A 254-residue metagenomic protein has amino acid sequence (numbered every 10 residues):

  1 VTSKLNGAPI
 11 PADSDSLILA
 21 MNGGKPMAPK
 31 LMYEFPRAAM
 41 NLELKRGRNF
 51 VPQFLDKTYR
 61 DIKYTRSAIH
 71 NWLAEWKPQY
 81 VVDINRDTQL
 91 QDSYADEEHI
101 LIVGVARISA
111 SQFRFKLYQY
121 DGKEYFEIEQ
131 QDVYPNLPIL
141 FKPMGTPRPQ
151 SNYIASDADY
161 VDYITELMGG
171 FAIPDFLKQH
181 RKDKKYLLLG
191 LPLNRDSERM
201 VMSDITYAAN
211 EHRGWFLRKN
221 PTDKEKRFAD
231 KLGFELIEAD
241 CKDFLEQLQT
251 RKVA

Functional and structural regions predicted by a protein language model:
V1-A254: SIR2/sirtuin NAD+-dependent deacylase catalytic core
